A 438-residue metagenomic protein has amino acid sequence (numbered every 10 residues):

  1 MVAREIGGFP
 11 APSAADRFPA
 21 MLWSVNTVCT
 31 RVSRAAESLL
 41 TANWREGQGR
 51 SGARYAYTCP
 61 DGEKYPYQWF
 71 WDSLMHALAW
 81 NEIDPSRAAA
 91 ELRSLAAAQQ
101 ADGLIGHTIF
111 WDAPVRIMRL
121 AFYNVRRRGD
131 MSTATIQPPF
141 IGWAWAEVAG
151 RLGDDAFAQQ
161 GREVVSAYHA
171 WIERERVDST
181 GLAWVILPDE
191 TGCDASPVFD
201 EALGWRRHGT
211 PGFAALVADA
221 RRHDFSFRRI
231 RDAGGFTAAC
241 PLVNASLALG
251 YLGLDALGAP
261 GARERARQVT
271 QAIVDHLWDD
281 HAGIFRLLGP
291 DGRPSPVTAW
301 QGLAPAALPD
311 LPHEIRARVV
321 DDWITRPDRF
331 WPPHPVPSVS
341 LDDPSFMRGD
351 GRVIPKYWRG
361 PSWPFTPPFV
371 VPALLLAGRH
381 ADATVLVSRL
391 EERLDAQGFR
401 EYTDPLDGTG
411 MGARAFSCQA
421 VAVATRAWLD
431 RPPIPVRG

Functional and structural regions predicted by a protein language model:
G8, F18-Q68, L92-M131, G181-A238 (+2 more regions): Extended glycan-interaction surfaces of carbohydrate-active proteins
V28-L39, D84-A97, D154-E173, G250 (+4 more regions): Extended, well-ordered alpha-helical scaffold segments
D72-D102, Q301-H313, P367-A383, V387-L390: Alpha-helical support elements that line or immediately flank enzyme active sites and cofactor-binding pockets
L74, S86-A89, R93, P139-A146 (+6 more regions): A structural signal for well-ordered alpha-helical segments within the folded catalytic domains of diverse enzymes
A79, A144-R151, G250, L257 (+3 more regions): Core register positions within helices of long alpha-helical scaffolds
Y123-I136, F140-R151, F369-A373: Hydrophobic/aromatic-rich effector regions of fungal transcription factors
F140-E190: Internal, well-ordered domain-core segments that constitute the primary functional module of diverse proteins
A239-G258, V269-A272, D310, K356-A381: Long, repeat-rich segments with strong aromatic
